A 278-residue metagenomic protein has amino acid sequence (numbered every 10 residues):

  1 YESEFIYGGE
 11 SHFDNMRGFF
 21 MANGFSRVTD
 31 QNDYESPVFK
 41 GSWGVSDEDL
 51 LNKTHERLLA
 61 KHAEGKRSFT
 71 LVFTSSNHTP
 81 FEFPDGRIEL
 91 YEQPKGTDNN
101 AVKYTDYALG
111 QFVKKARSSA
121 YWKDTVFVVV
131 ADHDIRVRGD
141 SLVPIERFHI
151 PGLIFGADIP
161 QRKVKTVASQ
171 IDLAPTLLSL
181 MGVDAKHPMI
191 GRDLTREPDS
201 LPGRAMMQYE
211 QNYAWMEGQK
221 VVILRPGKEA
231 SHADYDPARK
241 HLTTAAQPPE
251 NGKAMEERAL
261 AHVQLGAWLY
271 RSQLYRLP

Functional and structural regions predicted by a protein language model:
Y1-P278: Solvent-exposed soluble domains appended to multi-pass membrane proteins
